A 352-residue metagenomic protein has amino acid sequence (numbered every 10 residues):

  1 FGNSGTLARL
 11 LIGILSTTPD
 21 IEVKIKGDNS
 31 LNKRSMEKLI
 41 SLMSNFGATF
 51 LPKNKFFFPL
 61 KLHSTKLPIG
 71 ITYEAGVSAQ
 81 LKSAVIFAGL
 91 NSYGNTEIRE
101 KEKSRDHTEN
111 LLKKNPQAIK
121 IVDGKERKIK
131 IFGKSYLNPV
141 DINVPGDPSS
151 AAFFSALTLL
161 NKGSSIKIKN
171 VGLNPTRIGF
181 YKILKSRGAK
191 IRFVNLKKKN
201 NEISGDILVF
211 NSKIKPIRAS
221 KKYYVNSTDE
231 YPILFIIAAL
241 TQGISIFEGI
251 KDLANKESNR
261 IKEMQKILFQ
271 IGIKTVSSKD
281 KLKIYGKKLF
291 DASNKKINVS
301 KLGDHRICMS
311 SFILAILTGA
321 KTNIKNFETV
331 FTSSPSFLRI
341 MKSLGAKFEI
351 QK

Functional and structural regions predicted by a protein language model:
F1-K352: Structural preference for solvent-exposed beta-strand-turn elements and adjacent flexible terminal/loop segments within
